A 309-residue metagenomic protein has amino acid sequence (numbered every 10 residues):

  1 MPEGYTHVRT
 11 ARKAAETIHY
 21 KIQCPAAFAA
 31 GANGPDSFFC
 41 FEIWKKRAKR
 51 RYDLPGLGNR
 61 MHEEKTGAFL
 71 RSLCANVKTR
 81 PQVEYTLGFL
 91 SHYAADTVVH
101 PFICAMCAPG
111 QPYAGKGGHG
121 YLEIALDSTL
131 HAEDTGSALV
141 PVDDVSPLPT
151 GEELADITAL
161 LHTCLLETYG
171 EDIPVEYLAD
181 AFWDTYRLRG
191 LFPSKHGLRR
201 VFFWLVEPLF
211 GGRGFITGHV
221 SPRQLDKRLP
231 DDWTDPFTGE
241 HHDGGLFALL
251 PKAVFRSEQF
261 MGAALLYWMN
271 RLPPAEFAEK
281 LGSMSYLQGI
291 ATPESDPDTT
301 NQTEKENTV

Functional and structural regions predicted by a protein language model:
M1-T86, A94-V309: N-terminal leader/auxiliary helical segments
S91: Phosphate/nucleotide-binding catalytic core
